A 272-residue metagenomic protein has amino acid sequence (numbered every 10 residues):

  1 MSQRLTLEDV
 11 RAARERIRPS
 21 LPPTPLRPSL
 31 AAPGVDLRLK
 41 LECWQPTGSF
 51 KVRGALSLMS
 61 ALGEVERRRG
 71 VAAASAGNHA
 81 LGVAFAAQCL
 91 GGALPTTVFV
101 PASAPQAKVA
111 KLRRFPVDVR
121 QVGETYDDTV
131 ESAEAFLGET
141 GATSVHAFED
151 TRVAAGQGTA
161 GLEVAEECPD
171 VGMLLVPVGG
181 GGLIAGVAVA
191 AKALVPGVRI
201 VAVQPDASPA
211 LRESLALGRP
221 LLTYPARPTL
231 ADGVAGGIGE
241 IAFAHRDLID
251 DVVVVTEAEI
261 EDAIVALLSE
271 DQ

Functional and structural regions predicted by a protein language model:
M1-Q272: PLP-dependent amino-acid enzyme catalytic core
